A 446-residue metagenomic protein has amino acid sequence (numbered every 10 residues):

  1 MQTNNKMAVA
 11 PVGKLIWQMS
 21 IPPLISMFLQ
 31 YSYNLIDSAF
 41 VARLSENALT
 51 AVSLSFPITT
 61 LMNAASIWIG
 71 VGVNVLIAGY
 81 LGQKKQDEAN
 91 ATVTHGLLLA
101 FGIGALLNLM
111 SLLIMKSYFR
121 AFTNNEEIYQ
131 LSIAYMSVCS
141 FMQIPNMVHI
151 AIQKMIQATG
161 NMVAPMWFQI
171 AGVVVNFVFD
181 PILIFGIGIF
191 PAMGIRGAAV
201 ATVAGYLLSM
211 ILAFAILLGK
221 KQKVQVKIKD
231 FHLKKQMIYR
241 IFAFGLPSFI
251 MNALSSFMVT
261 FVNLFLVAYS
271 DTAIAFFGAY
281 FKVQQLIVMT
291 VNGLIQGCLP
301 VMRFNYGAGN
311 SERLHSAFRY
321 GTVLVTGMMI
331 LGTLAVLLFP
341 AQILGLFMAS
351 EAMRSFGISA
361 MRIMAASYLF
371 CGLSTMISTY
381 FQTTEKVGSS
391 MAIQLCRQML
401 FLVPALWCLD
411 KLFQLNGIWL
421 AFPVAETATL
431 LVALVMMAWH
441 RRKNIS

Functional and structural regions predicted by a protein language model:
M1-S20, I77-I144, F190-G245, M302-S367 (+1 more regions): Short alpha-helical transmembrane segments in multi-pass integral membrane proteins
M7-A39, R43-L44, T60-G72, L76 (+6 more regions): N-terminal transmembrane alpha-helices
Q18-D37, V138, H149, G172 (+5 more regions): Transmembrane helical elements of multi-pass membrane transporters/channels
P23, M27, A39, V75 (+17 more regions): Transmembrane alpha-helix boundary and packing residues in multipass membrane permease domains and related
F28, S32-T50, F119-E126, I182-M193 (+4 more regions): Helix-terminus/linker motif at the lipid-water interface of multi-pass membrane proteins
L49-L109, N146-P165, N263, F276-L338 (+1 more regions): Small-residue-rich hydrophobic transmembrane alpha-helices
L61-A64, N176-D180, M210-F214, L286-M289 (+3 more regions): Hydrophobic transmembrane alpha-helices of multi-pass small-molecule transporters
G70, C139-Q157, P165-V173, A198-A213 (+4 more regions): Short runs within selected transmembrane alpha-helices of multi-pass transporters and secretion channels
